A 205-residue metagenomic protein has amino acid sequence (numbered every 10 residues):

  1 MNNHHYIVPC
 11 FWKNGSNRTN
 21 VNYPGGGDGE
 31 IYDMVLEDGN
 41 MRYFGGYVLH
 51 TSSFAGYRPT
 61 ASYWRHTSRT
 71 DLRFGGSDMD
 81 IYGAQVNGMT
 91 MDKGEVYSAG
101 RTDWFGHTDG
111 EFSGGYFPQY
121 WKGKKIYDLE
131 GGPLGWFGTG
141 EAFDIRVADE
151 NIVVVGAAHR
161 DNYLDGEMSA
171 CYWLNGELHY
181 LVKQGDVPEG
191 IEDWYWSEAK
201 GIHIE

Functional and structural regions predicted by a protein language model:
M1-E205: Residue-level hotspots at or immediately adjacent to binding/recognition sites across diverse folds
